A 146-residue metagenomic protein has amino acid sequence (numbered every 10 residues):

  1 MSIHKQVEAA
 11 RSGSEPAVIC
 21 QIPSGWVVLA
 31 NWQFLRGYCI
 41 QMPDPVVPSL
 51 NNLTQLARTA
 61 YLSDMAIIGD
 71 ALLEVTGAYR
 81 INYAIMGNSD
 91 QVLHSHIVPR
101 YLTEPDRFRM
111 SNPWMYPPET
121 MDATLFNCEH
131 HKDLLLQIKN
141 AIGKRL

Functional and structural regions predicted by a protein language model:
M1-L146: HIT superfamily nucleotide-processing domains
